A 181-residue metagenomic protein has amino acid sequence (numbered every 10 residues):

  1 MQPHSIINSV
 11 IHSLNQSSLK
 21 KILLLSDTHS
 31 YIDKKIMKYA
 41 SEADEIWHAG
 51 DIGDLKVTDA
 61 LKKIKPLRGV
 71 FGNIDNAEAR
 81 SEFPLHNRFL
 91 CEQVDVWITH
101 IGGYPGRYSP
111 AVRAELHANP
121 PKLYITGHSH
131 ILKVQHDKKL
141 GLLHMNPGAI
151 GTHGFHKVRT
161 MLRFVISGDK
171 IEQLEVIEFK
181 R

Functional and structural regions predicted by a protein language model:
Q2-L67, D75-Q93, I98, K157-T160: N-terminal active-site segment of His-dependent metallophosphoesterases
L19, I171-Q173: A broad structural signal for short, well-ordered beta-strand segments within beta-sheet-rich domains
H29, I52-G53, I74-D75, G102-Y104 (+2 more regions): Catalytic metal-binding/acid-base residues of hydrolase active sites
G50, H128, E178: Residues that line or immediately flank small-molecule/substrate-binding pockets and catalytic motifs
K56, G106-R107: Residues that form or flank phosphate/diphosphate-binding pockets in enzymes that use nucleotide phosphates
R68, R107-K170: Conserved beta-sheet core of the metallophosphoesterase superfamily
L174-R181: Short, solvent-exposed aromatic-acidic interface loops
